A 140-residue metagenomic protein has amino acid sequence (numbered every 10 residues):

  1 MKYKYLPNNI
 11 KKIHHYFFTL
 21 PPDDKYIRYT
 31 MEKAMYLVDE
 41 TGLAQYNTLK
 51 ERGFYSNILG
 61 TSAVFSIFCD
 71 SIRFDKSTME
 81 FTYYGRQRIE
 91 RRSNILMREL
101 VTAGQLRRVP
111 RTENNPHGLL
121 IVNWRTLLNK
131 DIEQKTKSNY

Functional and structural regions predicted by a protein language model:
M1-K4, N8, F18, P22-Y140: Structured, amphipathic secondary-structure segments that form assembly/contact surfaces in multi-subunit
